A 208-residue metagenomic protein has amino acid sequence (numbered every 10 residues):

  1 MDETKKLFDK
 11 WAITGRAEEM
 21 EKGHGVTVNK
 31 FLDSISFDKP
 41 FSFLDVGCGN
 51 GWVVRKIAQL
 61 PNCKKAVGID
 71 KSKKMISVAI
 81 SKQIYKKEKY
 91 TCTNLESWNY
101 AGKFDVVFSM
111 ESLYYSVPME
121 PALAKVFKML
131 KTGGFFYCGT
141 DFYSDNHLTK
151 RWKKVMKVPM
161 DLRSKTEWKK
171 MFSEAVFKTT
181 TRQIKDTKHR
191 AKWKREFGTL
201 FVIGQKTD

Functional and structural regions predicted by a protein language model:
M1-S36, S144-D145, R151: Conserved class I S-adenosyl-L-methionine
L44-V46, N50-S97: Class I SAM-dependent methyltransferase SAM/SAH-binding core
F108: A conserved beta-strand element that flanks and buttresses the S-adenosyl-L-methionine
E120-T132: A short glycine-rich, Lys/Arg-flanked "PGG" loop and its adjoining helix->strand segment in the class I
G133-T140: Conserved beta-strand signature within the Rossmann-like core of class I S-adenosyl-L-methionine
D141-P159: Short, glycine-/aromatic-enriched active-site segment of Class I SAM-dependent methyltransferases
M160-A175: Short alpha-helix
K188-D208: Core SAM-dependent methyltransferase catalytic element
